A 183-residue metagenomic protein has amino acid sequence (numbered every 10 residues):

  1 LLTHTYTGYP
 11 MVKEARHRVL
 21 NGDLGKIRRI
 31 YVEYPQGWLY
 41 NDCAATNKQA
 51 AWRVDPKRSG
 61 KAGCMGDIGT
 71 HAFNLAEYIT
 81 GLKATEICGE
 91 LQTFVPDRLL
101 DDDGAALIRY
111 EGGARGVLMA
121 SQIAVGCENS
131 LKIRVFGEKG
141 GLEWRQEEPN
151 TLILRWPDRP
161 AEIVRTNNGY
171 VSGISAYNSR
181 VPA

Functional and structural regions predicted by a protein language model:
L1-H4, M119: Short catalytic-loop micro-motif centered on adjacent basic/acidic residues
T3, E33, F136: Alpha/beta-hydrolase-fold catalytic nucleophile elbow
H4-T7, A124: Structured beta->alpha junctions
Y6-R98, L152: Predominantly a Rossmann-like dinucleotide-binding segment in NAD(P)-dependent oxidoreductases
P35-G37, K57, L91-F94, I123 (+4 more regions): Residues that form or immediately flank small-molecule/cofactor binding pockets and catalytic motifs
Q49, R53, Y78, A105 (+3 more regions): C-terminal glycine/acidic-rich active-site capping loop/insertion
H71, Y78-G140, P149-N150: Glycine-rich, aromatic-lined ligand/substrate-binding cores of catalytic and carbohydrate-binding domains
